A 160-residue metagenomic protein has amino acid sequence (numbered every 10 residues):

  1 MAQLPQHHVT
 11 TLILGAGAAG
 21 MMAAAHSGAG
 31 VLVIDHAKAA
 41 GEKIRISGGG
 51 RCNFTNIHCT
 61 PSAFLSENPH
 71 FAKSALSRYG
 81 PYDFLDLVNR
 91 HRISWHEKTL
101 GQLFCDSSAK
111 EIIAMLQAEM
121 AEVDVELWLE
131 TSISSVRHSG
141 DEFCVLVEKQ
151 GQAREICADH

Functional and structural regions predicted by a protein language model:
A2-A19, L32: Beta1/beta-strand and adjacent pyrophosphate-binding region of the FAD-binding site in flavoprotein oxidoreductases
H7-V9, G151-H160: Core beta-strand elements of the Rossmann-like FAD/NAD(P) dinucleotide-binding domain in flavoenzyme oxidoreductases
L12, G28-G49: Glycine-rich FAD pyrophosphate-binding loop
I34-D35, E97, L127-L129: General beta-strand structural signal in soluble alpha/beta enzymes
G49-T99: Glycine-rich active-site loop/strand segments that organize a redox cofactor
A72-Y82, T99-A118, W128: Short beta-strand to alpha-helix junction loop
L129-F143: A conserved short coil-to-beta-strand element within the FAD-binding core of flavoproteins
V145-K149: Short beta-strand segments that buttress and anchor functional surface loops
